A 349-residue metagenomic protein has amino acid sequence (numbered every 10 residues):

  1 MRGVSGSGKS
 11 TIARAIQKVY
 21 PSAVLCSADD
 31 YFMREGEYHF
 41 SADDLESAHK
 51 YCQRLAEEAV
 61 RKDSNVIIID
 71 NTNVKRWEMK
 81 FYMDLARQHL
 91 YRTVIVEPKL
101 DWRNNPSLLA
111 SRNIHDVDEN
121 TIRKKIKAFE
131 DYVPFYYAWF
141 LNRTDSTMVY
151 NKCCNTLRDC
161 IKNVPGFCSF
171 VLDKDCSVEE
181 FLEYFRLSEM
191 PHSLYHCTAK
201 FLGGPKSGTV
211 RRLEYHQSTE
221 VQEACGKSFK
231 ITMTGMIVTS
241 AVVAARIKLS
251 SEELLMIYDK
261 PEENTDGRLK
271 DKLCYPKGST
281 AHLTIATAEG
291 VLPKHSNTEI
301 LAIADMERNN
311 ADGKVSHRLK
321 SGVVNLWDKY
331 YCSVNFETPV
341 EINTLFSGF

Functional and structural regions predicted by a protein language model:
R2, L85-R158: Conserved GTP-binding G-domain of TRAFAC-class P-loop NTPases and closely related GTPase folds
G6: Walker A (P-loop) phosphate-binding loop of P-loop NTPases
S10-D63, K99-A110: Conserved substrate/cofactor phosphate-moiety recognition/catalytic segment in nucleotide-dependent phosphotransferases
I12, F81-D84: A short acidic, amphipathic alpha-helical/loop segment
V60-R61, M83, R87: Anion (oxyanion) recognition and catalysis
S64-I67, Y91-R92: Loop/turn-to-beta-strand initiation segments
I69-M79: Acidic, metal-coordinating catalytic cores used for nucleic-acid/nucleotide bond scission and strand-transfer chemistry
W139-F349: Histidine-dependent nucleotide/RNA phosphoesterase domain, centered on the 2H-phosphoesterase fold with its duplicated
